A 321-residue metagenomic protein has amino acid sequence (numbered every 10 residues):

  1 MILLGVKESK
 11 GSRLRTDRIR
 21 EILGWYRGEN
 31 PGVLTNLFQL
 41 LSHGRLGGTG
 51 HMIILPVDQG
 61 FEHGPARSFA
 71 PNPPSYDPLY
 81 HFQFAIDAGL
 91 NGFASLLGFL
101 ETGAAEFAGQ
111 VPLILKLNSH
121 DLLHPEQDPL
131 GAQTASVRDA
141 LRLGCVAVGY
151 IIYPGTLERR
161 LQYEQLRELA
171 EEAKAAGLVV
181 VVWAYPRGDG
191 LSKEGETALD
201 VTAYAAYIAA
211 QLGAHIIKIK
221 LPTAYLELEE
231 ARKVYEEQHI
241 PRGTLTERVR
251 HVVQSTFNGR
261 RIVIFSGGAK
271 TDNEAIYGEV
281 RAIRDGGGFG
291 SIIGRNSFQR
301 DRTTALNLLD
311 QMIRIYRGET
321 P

Functional and structural regions predicted by a protein language model:
M1-E29: Conserved, well-structured core domains of diverse proteins
E8-S9, R13, G47, M52 (+4 more regions): Alpha/beta enzyme core
G28-G47: N-terminal basic/disordered segments at the start of proteins
P31, R159-R160, N273-E274, Q299-R302: Loop/helix-junction capping segments adjacent to catalytic residues or to phosphate/diphosphate-binding pockets
A224, G268-N273, F298-Q299: Short Gly/Pro-enriched loop/turn and capping motifs at secondary-structure junctions
F265-G267, I293: Thr-Gly-centered strand-to-loop micro-motif
A275-E279, D301-D310: Histidine/acidic-residue-rich catalytic or RNA/ligand-binding cores of hydrolases and nuclease-related proteins
S291-F298: Short acidic/histidine-rich active-site segments
